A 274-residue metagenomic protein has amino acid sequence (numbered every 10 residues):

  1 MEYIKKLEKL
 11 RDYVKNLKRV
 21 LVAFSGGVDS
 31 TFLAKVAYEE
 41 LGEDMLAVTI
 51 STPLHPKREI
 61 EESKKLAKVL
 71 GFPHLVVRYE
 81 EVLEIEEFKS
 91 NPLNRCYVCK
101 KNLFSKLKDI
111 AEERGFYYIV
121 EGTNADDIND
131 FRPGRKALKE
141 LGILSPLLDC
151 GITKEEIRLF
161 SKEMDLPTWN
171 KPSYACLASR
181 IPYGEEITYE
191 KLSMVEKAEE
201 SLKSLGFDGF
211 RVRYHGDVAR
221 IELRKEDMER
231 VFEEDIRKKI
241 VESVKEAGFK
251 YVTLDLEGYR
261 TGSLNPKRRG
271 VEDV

Functional and structural regions predicted by a protein language model:
M1-E163, S204, A219, R237-F249 (+2 more regions): ATP-dependent adenylation/nucleotidyltransferase module used to activate substrates
L46, Y214-K225: Short, aliphatic-rich beta-strand segments
C96, I143, L177, V231 (+1 more regions): Short clusters of hydrophobic/aromatic residues that line enzyme substrate/ligand-binding pockets
E121, L148-K154, R158-L202, D208-R211: Mid-to-C-terminal catalytic subdomains of enzymes that bind/position adenosyl phosphate moieties or nucleic-acid
S173-E185, V218-E222, Y259-L264: Flexible glycine/acidic-rich beta-alpha junction loops that bind and position SAM and/or redox cofactors in anaerobic
D208-H215, D255-E257: C-terminal boundary motif of the adenylate-forming
D227-K239: Short, conserved charged micro-motifs
G262-V274: Short, low-order "capping/linker" segments at domain edges
